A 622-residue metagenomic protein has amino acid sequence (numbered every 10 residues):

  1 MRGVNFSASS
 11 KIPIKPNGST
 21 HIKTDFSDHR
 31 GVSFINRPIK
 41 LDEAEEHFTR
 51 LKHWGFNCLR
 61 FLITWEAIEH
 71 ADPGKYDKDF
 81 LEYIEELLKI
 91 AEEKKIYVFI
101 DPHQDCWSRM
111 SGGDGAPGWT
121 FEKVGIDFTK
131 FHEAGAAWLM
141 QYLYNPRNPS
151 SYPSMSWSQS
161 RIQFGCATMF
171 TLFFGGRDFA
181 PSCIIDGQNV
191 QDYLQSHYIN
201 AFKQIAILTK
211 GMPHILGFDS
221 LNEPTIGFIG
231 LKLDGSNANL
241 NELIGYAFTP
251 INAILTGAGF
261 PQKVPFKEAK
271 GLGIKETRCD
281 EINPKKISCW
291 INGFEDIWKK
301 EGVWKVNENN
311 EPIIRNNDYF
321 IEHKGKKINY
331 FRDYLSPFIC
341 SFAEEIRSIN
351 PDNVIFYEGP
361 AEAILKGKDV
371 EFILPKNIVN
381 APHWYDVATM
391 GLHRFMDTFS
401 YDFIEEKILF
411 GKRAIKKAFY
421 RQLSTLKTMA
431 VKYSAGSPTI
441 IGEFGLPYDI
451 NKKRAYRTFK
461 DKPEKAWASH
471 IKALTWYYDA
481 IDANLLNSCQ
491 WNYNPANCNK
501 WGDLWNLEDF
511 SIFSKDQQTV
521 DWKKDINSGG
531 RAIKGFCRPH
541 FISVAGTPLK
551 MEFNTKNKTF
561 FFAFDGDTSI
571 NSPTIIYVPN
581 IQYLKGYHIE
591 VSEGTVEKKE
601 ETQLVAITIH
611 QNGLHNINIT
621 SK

Functional and structural regions predicted by a protein language model:
M1-C58, K89, E93-Y97, V124-L139 (+2 more regions): N-terminal carbohydrate-binding accessory modules
N36-D42, I68, K75-D77, I226 (+6 more regions): Acidic-and-aromatic substrate-binding clefts and catalytic sites of carbohydrate-active enzymes
R37-L51, I199-I205, F419-K427, I471-T475: Short, acidic/polar
F56-L81: Aromatic-lined carbohydrate-binding/catalytic grooves of carbohydrate-active enzymes
E86-K89, E93-F99, Q104-F410, T425-N451 (+2 more regions): Active-site region of glycoside hydrolase catalytic domains
K368-A381, Y385-L392, M396-D397, Y401-D402 (+4 more regions): Aromatic-rich peripheral "rim/lid" segments of glycoside hydrolase catalytic domains that contact and position glycan
E593-E597: Short, solvent-exposed loop/linker segments at beta-strand-coil boundaries, enriched for Pro/Gly and Ser/Thr
L604-K622: Surface-exposed interaction regions enriched in Ser/Thr/Asp/Glu that occur as long low-complexity tracts or repetitive
